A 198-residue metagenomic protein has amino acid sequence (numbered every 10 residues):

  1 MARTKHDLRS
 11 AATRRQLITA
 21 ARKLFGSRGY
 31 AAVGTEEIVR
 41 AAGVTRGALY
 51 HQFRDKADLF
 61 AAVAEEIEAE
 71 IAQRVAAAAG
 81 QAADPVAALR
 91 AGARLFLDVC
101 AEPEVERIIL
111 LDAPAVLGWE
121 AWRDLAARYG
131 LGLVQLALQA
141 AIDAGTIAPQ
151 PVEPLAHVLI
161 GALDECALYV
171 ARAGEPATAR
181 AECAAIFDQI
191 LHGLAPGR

Functional and structural regions predicted by a protein language model:
M1-R28, A32-V44, D58-A61, A69: Basic, helix-initiating cap at the start of DNA-binding domains
T13, K56, V63, I67 (+5 more regions): Hydrophobic/aromatic residues within well-ordered alpha-helical segments
S27-A31, A82, P103, A144-G145: Short coil/turn segments at alpha/beta junctions that flank glycine-rich nucleotide-binding fingerprints
G43-F53: Short hydrophobic/aromatic patch on the recognition helix
A62, A76-P103, L155-L159: Hydrophobic alpha-helical connector segments
A69-A72, W119-A144, E153-H157, A181 (+2 more regions): Amphipathic alpha-helical packing segments from all-alpha helical-bundle domains
L97-L136, D143, I147, L168 (+2 more regions): Short secondary-structure transition hinges
